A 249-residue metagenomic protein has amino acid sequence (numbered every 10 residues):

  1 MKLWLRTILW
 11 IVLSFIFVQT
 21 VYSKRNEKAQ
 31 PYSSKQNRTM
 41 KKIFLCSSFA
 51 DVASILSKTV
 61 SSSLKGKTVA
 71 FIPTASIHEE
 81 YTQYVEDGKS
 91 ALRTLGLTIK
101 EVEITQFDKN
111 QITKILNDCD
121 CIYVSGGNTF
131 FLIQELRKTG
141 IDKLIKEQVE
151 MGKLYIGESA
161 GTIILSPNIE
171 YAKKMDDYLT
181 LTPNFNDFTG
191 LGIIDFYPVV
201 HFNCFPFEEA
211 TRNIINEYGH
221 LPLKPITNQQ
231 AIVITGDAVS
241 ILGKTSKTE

Functional and structural regions predicted by a protein language model:
L3-T20: Classical Sec-dependent N-terminal signal peptides that target proteins to the secretory pathway
S34, M40-C121, S125: N-terminal beta1-alpha1 cap of cysteine-dependent amidohydrolase-like domains
S47-S48, Q230-A231, G236-E249: Patatin-like phospholipase A catalytic core
V69, I122, S159, P198 (+1 more regions): A residue-level signal for conserved active-site and pocket-lining positions in enzyme catalytic cores
I77, G127-F130, G161, N203: Short glycine-rich anion-binding loops that position phosphate/pyrophosphate groups of nucleotides and phosphorylated
T82, Q134-E135, D142-C204: Class I SAM-dependent methyltransferase SAM-binding "motif I" and its flanking Rossmann-like core
T189-T235: Conserved anion/nucleotide-ligand pocket segment
